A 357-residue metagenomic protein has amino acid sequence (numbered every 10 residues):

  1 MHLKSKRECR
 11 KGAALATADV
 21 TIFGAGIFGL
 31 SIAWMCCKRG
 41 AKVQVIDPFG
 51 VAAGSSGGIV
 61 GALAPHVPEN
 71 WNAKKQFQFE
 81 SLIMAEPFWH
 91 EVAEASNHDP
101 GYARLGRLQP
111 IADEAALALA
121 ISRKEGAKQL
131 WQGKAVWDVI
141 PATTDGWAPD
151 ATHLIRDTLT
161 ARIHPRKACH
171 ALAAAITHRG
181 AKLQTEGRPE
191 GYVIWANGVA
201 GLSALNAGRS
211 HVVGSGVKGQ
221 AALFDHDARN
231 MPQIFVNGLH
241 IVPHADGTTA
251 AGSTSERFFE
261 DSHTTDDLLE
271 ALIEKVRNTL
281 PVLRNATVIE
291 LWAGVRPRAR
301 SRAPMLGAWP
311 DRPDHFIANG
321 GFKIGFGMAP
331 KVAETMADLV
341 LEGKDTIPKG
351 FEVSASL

Functional and structural regions predicted by a protein language model:
M1-D19, K38: Extreme N-terminal leader/targeting segments of oxidoreductases
G26-I27, G50, K323: Residue-level detector of alpha-helix initiation sites
F28-R39, P48, G57-V67, H98-Y102 (+1 more regions): Active-site substrate-recognition segment that forms the wall of the catalytic cavity or substrate channel
G61-T143: Dinucleotide-binding Rossmann-like beta1-alpha1 core, especially the glycine-rich loop that anchors the ADP
E69-N70, H98-Q109, G133-A174, T254-F258 (+1 more regions): Helix-loop-beta segment of a Rossmann-like dinucleotide-binding subdomain
Q76-I83, E114-A116, I155-A171, H263-D267 (+1 more regions): Short beta-strand to alpha-helix junction loop
L154-Y192, A196, A200: Helical element adjacent to the flavin cofactor pocket in flavoenzyme catalytic cores
A286-L357: C-terminal catalytic lobe of FAD-dependent flavoproteins
